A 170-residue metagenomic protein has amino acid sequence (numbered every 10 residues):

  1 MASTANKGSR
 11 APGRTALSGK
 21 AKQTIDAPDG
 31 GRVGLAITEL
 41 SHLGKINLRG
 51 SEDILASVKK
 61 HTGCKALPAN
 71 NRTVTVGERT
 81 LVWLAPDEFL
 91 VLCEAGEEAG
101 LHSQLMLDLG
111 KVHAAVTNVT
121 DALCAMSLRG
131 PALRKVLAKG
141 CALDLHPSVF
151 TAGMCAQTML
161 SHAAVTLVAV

Functional and structural regions predicted by a protein language model:
M1-V170: Basic, glycine/lysine-rich polyanion-binding surfaces/domains
